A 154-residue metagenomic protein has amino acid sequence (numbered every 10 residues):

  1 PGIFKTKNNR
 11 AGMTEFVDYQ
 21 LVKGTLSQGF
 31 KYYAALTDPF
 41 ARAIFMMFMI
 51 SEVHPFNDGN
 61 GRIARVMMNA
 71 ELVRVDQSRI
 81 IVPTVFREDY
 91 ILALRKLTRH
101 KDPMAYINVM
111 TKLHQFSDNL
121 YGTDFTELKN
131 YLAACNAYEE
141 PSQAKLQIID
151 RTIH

Functional and structural regions predicted by a protein language model:
P1-H154: FIC/Doc superfamily catalytic core
